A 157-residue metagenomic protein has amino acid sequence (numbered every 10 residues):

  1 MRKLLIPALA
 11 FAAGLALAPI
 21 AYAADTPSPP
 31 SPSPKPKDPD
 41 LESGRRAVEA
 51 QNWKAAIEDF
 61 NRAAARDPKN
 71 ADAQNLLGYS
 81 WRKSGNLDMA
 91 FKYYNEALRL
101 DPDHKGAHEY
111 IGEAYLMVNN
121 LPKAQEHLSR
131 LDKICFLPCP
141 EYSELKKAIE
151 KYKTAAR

Functional and structural regions predicted by a protein language model:
L4-P7, A24-D38, Q125-R157: Terminal, low-structured helical/coil segments at or just beyond the last alpha-helical repeat
K35-R66: Alpha-helical segment of the N-proximal tetratricopeptide repeat
K37, A71-D72, K105-G106, P138-C139: Helix-start (N-cap) detector for alpha-helical repeat units in TPR-like alpha-solenoids, especially tetratricopeptide
R66, L100, K133-L137: Structural marker of alpha-solenoid helical repeat scaffolds
L76, Y110, E144-A148: Canonical tetratricopeptide repeat
